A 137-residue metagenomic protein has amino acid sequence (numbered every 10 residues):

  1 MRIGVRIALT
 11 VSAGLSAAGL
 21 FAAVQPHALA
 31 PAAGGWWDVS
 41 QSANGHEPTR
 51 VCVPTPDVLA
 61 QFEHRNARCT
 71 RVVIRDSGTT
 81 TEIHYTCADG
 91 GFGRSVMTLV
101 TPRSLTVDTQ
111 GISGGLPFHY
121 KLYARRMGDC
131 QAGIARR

Functional and structural regions predicted by a protein language model:
M1-R6: Positively charged n-region of N-terminal signal peptides that target proteins for export
A8-G19: Bacterial N-terminal signal peptides
A23-G34, R75, G128-R136: N-terminal helix-cap/turn-to-beta initiation motif at the start of protein domains
A32-E47: Tryptophan-anchored aromatic micro-motifs
W37-Q41, T81-A88, M97, V107-S113: Short beta-strand segments that buttress and anchor functional surface loops
G45-P102: Central antiparallel beta-sheet cores of small beta-barrel/beta-sandwich binding domains
G90-S95, T106, P117-K121: Short, surface-exposed coil-to-beta transition loops
G114-R137: Edge beta-strand at a domain terminus
